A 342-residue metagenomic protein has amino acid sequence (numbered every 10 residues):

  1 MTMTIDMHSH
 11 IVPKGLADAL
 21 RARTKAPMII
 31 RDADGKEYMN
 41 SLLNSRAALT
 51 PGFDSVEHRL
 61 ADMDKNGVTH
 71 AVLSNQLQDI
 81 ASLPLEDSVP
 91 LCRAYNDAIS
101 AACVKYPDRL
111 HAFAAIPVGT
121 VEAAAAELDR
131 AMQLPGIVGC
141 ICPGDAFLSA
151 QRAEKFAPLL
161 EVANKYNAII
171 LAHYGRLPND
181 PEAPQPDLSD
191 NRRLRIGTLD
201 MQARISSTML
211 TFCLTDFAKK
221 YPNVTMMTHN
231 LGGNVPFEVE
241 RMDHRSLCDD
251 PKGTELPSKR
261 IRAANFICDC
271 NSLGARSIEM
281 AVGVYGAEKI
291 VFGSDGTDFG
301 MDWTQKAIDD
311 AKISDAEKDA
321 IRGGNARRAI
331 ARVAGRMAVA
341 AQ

Functional and structural regions predicted by a protein language model:
T2-M7, K14-H70, D97-K105, D129 (+7 more regions): Mid-to-C-terminal alpha-helical segments outside catalytic/metal-binding sites
I5-M7, A71-L73, H111-A114, C140-C142 (+4 more regions): Hydrophobic faces of well-ordered beta-strands that scaffold small-molecule active sites in alpha/beta enzyme cores
H10, A146, G175-R176, G232 (+2 more regions): Catalytic metal-binding/acid-base residues of hydrolase active sites
H10-F53, P178-A203, M242-A263: Active-site gating loops and adjacent loop-to-helix segments of metal-dependent hydrolytic enzymes
L49-D54, I80-S82, V118-A124, F147-E154 (+3 more regions): Acidic-and-aromatic substrate-binding clefts and catalytic sites of carbohydrate-active enzymes
T69-T208: Active-site gating/metal-coordination segments in enzymes
P135-V138, N164-I169, Y221-N223, R262-F266 (+1 more regions): Glycine-enriched alpha-helix->loop->beta-strand junction motifs that scaffold or abut catalytic
C213-K259: Aromatic-lined glycan-binding groove of carbohydrate-active enzymes
